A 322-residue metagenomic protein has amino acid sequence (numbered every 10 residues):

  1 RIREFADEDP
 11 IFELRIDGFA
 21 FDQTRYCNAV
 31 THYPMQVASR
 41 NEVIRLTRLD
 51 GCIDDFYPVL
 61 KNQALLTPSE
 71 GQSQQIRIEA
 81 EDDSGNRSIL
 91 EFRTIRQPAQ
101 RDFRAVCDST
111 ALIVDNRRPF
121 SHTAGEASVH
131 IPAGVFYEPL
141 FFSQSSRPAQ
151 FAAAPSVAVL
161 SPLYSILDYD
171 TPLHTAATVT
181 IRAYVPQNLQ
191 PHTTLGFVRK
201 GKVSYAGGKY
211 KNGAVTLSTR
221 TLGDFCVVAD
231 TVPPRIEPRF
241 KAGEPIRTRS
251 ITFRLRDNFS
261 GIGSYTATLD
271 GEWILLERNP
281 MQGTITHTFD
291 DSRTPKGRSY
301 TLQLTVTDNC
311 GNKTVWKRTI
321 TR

Functional and structural regions predicted by a protein language model:
R1, T231-R235: Proline-centered linker/hinge motifs at extracellular inter-domain junctions
R3-L66, G263-T288, R293: Exoplasmic/lumenal beta-rich domain surfaces
L66-Q72, T219-T221, D291-S299: Surface-exposed, short loops/turns at beta-strand junctions within beta-sandwich domains
Q75, D83-S109, V315-R322: Short beta-strand elements
A80, L304-V306: Conserved structural position at the C-terminal beta-strand of extracellular beta-sandwich adhesion modules
D102, D108, L112-R117, R147-T194 (+1 more regions): Proteolytic processing hotspots in large secreted/extracellular or virion-associated proteins and select intracellular
Y169-F225, S264, W273-I274: Proteolytic-maturation and junctional protease-sensitive modules
T180-Y184, S250-N258: Short edge beta-strand/loop segments characteristic of extracellular beta-sandwich folds
